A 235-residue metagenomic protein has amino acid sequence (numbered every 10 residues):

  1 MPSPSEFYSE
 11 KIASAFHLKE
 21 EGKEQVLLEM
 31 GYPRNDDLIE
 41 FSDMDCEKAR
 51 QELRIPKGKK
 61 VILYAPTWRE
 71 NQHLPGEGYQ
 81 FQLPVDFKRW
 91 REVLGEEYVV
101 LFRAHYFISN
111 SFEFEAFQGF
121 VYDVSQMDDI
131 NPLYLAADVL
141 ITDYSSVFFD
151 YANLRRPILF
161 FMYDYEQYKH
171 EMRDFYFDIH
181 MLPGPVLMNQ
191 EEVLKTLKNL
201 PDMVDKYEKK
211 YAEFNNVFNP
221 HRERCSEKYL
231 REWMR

Functional and structural regions predicted by a protein language model:
M1-E6, L101, L140-I141: A short beta-strand/loop micro-motif in the catalytic core of glycosyltransferases that engages the nucleotide-sugar
M1-F41: Active-site-proximal region of nucleotide-activated glycan assembly enzymes, centered on histidine/acidic-rich loops
S3, E29, Y64, V100-F102 (+1 more regions): Structural beta-sheet core signal
E6-Y8, P33-N35, T67-N71, Y106-S109 (+4 more regions): Short, solvent-exposed loop/turn segments at secondary-structure junctions
P33-F114, L187-N189: Conserved catalytic-core segment of nucleotide-activated headgroup transferases in glycan assembly
Y106-F149: Donor nucleotide-activated moiety binding/catalytic core segment of transferases that use nucleotide-activated donors
E115-G119, S146-V217: Catalytic binding pocket for nucleotide-activated donors in carbohydrate/polymer assembly enzymes
H221-R235: C-terminal alpha-helical cap of glycosyltransferases
